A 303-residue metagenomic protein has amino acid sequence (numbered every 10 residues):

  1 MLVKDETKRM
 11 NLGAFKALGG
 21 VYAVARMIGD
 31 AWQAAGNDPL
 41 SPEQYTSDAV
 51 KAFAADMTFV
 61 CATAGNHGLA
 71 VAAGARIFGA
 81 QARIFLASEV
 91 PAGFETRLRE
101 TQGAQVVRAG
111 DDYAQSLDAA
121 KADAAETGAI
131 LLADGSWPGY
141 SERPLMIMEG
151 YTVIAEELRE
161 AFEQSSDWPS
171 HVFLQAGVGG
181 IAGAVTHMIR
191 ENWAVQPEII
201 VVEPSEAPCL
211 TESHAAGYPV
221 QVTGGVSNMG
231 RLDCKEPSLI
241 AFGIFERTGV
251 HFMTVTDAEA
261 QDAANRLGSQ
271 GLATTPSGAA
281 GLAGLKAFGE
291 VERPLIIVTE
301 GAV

Functional and structural regions predicted by a protein language model:
M1-V303: PLP-dependent amino-acid enzyme catalytic core
